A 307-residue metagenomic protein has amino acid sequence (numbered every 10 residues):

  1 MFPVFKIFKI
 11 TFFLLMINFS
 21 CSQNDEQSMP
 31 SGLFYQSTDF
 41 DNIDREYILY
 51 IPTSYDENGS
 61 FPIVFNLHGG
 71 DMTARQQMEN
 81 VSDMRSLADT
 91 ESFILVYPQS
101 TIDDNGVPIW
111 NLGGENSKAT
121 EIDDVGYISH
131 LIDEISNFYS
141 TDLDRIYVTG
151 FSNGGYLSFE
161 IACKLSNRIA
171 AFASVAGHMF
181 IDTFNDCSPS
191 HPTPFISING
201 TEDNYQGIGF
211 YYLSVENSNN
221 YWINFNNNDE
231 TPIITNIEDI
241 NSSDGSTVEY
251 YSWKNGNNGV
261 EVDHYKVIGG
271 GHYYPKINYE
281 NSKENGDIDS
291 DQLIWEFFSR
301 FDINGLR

Functional and structural regions predicted by a protein language model:
M1-S28: Bacterial Sec-dependent N-terminal signal peptides
C21-I63, Q76, S82, L87-T90 (+10 more regions): A domain-start/cap signature at the N-terminus of enzymes
Y55-G106, I181-D182, Y205-I208, Y273-Y274: Short substrate-entry loop that stabilizes the transition state in hydrolases
Q99-D123: Cap/lid segment of the alpha/beta-hydrolase catalytic domain
N116-Y139, E160: Alpha/beta-hydrolase active-site loop
H178-P194: Flexible "cap/lid" loop of the alpha/beta hydrolase fold
S197-N199: Short beta-strand/loop motif that positions the catalytic acidic residue of the alpha/beta-hydrolase fold
